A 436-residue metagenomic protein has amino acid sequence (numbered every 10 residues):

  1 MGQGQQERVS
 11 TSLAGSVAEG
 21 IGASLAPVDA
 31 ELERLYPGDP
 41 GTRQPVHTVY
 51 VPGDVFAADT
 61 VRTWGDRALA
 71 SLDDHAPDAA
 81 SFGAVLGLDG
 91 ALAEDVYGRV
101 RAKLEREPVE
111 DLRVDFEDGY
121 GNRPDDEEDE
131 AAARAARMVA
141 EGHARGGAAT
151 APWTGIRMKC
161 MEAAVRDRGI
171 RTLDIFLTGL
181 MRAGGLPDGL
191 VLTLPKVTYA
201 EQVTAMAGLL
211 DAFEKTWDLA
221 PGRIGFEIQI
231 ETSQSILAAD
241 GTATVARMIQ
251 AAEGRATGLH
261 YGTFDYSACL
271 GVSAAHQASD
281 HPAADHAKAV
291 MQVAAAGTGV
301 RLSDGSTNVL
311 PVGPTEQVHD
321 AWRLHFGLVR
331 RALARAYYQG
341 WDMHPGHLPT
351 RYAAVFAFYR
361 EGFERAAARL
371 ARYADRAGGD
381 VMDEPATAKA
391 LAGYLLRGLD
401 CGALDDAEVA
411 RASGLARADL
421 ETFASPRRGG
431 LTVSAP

Functional and structural regions predicted by a protein language model:
M1-P436: Expand to "…catalyze enediolate/carbanion chemistry for C-C bond making/breaking, isomerization, decarboxylation
